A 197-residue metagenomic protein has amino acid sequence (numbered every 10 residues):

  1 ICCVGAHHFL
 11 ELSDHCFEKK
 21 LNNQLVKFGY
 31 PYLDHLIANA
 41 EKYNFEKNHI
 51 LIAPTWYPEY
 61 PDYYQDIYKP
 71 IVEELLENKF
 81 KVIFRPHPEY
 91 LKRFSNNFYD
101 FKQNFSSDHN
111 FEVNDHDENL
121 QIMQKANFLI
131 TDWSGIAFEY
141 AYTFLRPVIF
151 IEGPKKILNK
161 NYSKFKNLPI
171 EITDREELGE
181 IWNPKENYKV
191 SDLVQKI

Functional and structural regions predicted by a protein language model:
I1, N48, Q124-N127: Conserved acidic residues
I1-K27, Y32-D34: Active-site-proximal region of nucleotide-activated glycan assembly enzymes, centered on histidine/acidic-rich loops
C2, V26, I83, E112 (+3 more regions): Hydrophobic/aromatic beta-strand patches that form the interior of the parallel beta-sheet core in alpha/beta enzyme
H7-F9, Y90, G135-I136: Alpha-helix capping/helix-boundary segments
K19-N22, K102, G135-I197: Catalytic binding pocket for nucleotide-activated donors in carbohydrate/polymer assembly enzymes
L25-F101, W182-N187, I197: Conserved catalytic-core segment of nucleotide-activated headgroup transferases in glycan assembly
I71, N119, V190: Acidic, amphipathic alpha-helical patches
F94-F138, T143: Donor nucleotide-activated moiety binding/catalytic core segment of transferases that use nucleotide-activated donors
